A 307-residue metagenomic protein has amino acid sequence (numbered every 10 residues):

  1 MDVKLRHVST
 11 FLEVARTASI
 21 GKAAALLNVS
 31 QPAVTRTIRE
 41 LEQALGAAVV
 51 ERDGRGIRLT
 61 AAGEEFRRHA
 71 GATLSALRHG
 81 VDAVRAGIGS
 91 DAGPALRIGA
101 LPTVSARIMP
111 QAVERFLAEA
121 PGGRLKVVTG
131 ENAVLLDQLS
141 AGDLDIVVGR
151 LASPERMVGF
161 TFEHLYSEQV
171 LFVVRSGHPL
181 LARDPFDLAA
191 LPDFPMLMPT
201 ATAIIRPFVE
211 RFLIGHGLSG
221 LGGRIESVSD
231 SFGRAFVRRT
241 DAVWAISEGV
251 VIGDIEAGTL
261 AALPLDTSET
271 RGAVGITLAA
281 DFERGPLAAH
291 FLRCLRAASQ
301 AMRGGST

Functional and structural regions predicted by a protein language model:
L12-A33: Short helix-boundary/capping micro-motifs
E42-E64: A short LG(V/I)-centered, amphipathic sequence patch enriched for acidic residue(s) preceding the LG motif
A44-L45, F66-G89: Alpha-helical linker/hinge and terminal dimerization helices associated with HTH transcriptional regulators
G93-P154: Central regulatory/effector-binding core of bacterial HTH transcription factors
I108, R234, A261-G305: A late-sequence structural motif
E131-L144, R150, T202-A262: Hydrophobic hinge/microswitch elements
R150, L180-L181, P195-H216, R284-R293 (+1 more regions): Secondary-structure junction motif
G159-M196, P286: Flexible hinge/capping segments at coil-to-helix
